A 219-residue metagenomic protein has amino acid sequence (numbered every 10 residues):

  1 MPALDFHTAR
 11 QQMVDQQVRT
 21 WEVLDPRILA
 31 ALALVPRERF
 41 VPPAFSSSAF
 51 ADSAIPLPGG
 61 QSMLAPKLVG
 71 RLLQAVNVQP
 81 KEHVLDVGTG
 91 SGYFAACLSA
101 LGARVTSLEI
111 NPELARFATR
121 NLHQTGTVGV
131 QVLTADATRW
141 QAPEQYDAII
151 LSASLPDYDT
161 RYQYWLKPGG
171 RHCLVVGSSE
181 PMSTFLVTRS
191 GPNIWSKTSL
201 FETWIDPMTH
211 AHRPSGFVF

Functional and structural regions predicted by a protein language model:
M1-L85, Y93-C97, L101, L114-F117 (+4 more regions): Class I SAM-dependent transferase core
A49, Q145, G216-V218: Intrinsic disorder/low-structure terminal segments
N77-S196: Conserved nucleotide-cofactor-binding alpha/beta core module
T209-F219: Short, surface-exposed secondary-structure junctions/capping segments
